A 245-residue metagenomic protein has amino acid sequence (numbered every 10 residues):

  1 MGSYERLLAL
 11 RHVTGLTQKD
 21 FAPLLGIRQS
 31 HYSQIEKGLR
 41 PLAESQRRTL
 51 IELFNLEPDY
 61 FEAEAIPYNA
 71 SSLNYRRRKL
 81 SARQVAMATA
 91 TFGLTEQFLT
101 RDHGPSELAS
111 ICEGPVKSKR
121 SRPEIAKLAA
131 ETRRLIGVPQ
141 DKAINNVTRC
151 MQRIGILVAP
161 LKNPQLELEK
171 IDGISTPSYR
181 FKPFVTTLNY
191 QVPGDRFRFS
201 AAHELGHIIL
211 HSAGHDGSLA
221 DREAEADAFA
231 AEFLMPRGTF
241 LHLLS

Functional and structural regions predicted by a protein language model:
M1-S245: Short juxta-domain linker segments that transition from a proline/glycine-rich, charged coil into a short amphipathic
